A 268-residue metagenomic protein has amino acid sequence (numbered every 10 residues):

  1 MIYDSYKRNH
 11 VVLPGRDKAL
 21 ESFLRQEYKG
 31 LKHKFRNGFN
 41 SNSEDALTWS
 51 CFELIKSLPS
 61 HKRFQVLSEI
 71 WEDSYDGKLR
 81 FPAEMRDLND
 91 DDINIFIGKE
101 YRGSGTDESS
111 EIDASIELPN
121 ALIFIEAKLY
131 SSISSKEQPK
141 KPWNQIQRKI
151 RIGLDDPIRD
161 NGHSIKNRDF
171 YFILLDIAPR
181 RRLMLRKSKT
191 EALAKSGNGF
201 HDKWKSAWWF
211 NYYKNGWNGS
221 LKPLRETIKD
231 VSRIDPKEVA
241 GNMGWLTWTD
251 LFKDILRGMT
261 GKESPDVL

Functional and structural regions predicted by a protein language model:
M1-L268: Charged, terminal alpha-helix-loop-beta segments that serve as non-catalytic nucleic-acid engagement and/or assembly
